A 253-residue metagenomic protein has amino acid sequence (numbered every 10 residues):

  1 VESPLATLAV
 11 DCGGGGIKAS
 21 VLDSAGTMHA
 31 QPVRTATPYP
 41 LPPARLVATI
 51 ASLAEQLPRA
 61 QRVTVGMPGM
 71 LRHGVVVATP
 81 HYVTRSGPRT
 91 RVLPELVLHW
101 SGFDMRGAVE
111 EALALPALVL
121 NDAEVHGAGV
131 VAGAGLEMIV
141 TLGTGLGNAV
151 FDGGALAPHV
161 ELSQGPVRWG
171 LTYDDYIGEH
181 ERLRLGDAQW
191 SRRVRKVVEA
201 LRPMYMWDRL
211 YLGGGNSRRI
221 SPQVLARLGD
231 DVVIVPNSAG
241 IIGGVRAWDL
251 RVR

Functional and structural regions predicted by a protein language model:
E2-A48, R89-R91, A155-L183: Short glycine-rich, Thr/Ser-proximal phosphate-binding strand/loop in the N-terminal lobe of ATP-dependent enzymes
T7-D11, R62-T64, E137-T141, Y211: Short glycine-aspartate micro-motif
D11-G15, T141-G145, G154, G214-G215: A short acidic Gly-Thr/Ser loop motif
I17-V21, G69, L146-D152: Short beta-strand scaffold segments in enzyme catalytic cores
V33-R34, P38-A60, G170-Y211, G215-R253: Adenine-nucleotide phosphate-binding core of ATP-dependent small-molecule kinases
P38-A51, Q61-R62, L71-V130, L136 (+2 more regions): Glycine-rich phosphate-binding loop and adjoining helix at the ATP-binding site of ATP-dependent phosphoryl-transfer
H99-A123, L156-K196: Glycine-rich phosphate-binding loop plus the immediately following alpha-helix
G135-M138, T144-P166: Anionic-ligand binding region
